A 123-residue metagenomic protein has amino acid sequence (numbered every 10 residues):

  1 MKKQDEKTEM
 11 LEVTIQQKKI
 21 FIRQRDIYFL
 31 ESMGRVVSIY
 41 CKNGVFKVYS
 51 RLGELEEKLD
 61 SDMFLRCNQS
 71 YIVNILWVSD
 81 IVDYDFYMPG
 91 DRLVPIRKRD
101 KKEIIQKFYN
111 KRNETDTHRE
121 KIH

Functional and structural regions predicted by a protein language model:
M1-M10, E103, K107-H123: Inter-domain helical "communication" segments and dimerization helices that couple sensory or membrane-embedded modules
M1-P89, L93: Conserved binding/recognition cores within well-folded domains
D85-E114: An exposure/low-complexity boundary signal
